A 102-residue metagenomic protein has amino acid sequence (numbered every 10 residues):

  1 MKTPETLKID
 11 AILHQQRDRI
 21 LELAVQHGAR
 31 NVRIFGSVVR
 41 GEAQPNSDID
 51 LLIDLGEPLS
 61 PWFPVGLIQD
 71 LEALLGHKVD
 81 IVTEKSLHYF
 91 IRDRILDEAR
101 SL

Functional and structural regions predicted by a protein language model:
M1-N31, V39-P45, G56-L102: Catalytic core of pol beta-like nucleotidyltransferases
I34: Conserved histidines in hydrophobic membrane contexts and catalytic metal-binding motifs
I53: Structural signature of FAD isoalloxazine-binding scaffolds in flavoprotein oxidoreductases
